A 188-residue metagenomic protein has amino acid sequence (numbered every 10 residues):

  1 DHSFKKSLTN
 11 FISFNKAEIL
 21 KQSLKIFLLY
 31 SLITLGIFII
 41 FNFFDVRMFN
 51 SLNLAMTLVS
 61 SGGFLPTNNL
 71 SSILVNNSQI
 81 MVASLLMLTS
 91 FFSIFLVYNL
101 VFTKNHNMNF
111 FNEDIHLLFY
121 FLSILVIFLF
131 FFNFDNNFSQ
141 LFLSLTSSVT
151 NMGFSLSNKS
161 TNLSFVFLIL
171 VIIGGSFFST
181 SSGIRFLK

Functional and structural regions predicted by a protein language model:
D1-K188: Membrane-proximal intracellular helices of multi-pass ion channels
